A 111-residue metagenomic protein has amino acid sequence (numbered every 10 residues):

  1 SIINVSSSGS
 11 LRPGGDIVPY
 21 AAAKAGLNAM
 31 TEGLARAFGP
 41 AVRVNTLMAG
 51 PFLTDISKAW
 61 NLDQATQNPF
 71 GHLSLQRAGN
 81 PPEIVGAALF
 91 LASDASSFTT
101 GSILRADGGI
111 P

Functional and structural regions predicted by a protein language model:
I3, V44-L47, S57, G101: Hydrophobic structural elements of the Rossmann-like NAD(P)H-binding subdomain that define the short-chain
S7: Residue(s) in the substrate-gating loop at a strand-loop-helix junction that position the organic substrate next
R12-V18, Q76, D94: Active-site loop immediately N-terminal to the catalytic Tyr-X3-Lys motif of short-chain dehydrogenase/reductase
A23, T31: Active-site helix of classical SDR
A35-P40, S97: Alpha-helical segment proximal to the catalytic Tyr-Lys
V44-L53, A92, R105-D107: Conserved SDR Rossmann-fold cofactor-binding beta-strand/turn motif
A49-L73, E83: A glycine/serine/threonine-rich, flexible loop-to-helix segment that serves as the NAD(P) cofactor-binding "lid"
R77-A106: C-terminal substrate-recognition "lid" of short-chain dehydrogenase/reductases
